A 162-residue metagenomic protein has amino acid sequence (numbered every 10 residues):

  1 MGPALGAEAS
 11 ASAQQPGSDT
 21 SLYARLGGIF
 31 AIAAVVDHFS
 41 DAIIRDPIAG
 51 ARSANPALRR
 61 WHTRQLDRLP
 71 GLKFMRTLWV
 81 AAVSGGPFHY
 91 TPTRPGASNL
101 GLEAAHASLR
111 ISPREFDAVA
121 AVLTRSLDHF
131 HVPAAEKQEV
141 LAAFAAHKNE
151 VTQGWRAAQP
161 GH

Functional and structural regions predicted by a protein language model:
G2-H162: Core of compact, soluble alpha-helical bundle domains
